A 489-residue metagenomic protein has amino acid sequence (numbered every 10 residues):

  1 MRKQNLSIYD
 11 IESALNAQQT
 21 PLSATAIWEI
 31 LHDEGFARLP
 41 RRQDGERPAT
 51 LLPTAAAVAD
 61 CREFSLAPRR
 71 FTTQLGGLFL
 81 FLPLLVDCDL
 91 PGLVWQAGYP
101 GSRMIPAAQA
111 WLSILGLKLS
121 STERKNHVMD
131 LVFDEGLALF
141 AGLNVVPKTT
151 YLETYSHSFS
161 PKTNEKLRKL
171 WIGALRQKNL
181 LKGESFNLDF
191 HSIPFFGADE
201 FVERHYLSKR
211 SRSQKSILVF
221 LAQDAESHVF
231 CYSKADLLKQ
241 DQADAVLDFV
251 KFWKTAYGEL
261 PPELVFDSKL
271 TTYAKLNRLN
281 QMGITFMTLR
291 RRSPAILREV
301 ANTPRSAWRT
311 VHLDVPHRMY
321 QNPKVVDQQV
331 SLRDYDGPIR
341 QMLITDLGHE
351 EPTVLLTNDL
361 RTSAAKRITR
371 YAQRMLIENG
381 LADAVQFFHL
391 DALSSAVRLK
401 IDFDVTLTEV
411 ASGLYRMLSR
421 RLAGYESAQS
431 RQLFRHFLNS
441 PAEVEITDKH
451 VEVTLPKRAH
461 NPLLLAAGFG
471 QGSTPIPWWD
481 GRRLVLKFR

Functional and structural regions predicted by a protein language model:
K3-N16, S23-A24, S120-F133: Short, charged amphipathic recognition helices of the HTH superfamily and cognate SANT/SANTA-like modules
Q19, L264-Y273, R292-A295: Acidic, metal-coordinating catalytic cores used for nucleic-acid/nucleotide bond scission and strand-transfer chemistry
P21, W28-R47, P161-T163: Short, solvent-exposed alpha-helical "recognition" segments
Q43-R212, V219-K239, V246-K251, T255-A256 (+1 more regions): Dynamic "connector" segments at or just before major functional cores
L52-D60, N277, M282-N379, A384-Q386 (+2 more regions): An anionic, glycine-rich sequence signature occurring as long contiguous blocks
V128, A364-F403, A411-Y415: Short amphipathic alpha-helical "interface-anchor" segments enriched in bulky aromatics
D391-T447: Basic, amphipathic alpha-helical segments enriched in Lys/Arg and hydrophobic/aromatic residues
